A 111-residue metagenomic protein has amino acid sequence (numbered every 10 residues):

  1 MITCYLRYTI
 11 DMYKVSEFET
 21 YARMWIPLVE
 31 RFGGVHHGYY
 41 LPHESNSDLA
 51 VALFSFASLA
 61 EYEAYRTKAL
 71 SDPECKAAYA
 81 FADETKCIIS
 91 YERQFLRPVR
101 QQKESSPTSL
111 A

Functional and structural regions predicted by a protein language model:
I2-R7, F18, V29, A50-L53: Short, structured motif recognition centered on aromatic/hydrophobic residues
R7-M12, F54-S58: Short beta-strand-to-loop capping motifs
I10-T20: Short, surface-exposed ligand-recognition loops at beta-strand->loop->(often short) alpha-helix junctions that present
K14-S16, A60-Y62, Q101: Residue-level signal for secondary-structure boundary sites
T20-H37, S55-Q94: An amphipathic, aromatic/His-enriched active-site/gating alpha helix that lines ligand/cofactor pockets
S45-D48: Short acidic/glycine-enriched loop/turn segments that link adjacent beta-strands
S90-Y91, F95-A111: Acidic/histidine-enriched, glycine/proline-rich intrinsically disordered or flexible terminal extensions
